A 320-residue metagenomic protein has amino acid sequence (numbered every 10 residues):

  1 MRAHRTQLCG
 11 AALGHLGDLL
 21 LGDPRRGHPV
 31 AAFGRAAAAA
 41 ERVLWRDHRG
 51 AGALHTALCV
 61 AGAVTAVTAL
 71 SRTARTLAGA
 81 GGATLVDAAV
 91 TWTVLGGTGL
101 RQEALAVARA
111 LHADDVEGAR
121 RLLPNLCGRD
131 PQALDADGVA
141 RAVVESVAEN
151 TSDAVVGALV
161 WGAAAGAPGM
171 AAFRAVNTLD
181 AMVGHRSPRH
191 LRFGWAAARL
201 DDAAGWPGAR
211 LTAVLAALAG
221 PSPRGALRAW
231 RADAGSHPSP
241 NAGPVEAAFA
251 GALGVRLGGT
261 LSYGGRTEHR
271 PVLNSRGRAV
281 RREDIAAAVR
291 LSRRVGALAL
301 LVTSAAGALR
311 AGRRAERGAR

Functional and structural regions predicted by a protein language model:
M1-R320: Short amphipathic, positively biased membrane-proximal segments that drive organelle/inner-membrane targeting
